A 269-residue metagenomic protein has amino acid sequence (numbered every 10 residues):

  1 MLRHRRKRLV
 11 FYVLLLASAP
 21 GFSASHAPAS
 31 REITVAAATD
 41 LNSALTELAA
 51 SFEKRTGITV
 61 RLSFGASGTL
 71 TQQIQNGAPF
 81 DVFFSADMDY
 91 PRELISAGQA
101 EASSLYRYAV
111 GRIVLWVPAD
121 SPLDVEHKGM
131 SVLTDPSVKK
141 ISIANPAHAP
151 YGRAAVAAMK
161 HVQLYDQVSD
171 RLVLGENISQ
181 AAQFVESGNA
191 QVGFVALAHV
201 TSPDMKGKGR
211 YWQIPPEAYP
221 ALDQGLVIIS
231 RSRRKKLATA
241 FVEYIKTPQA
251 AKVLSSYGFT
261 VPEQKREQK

Functional and structural regions predicted by a protein language model:
M1-Y12: Bacterial N-terminal signal peptides that target proteins for export
R5-R6, G21-S23: N-terminal twin-arginine translocation
V10-G21: Bacterial N-terminal signal peptides
F22-F64, G68, Q72-A78, S85-M88 (+3 more regions): Exported/periplasmic ABC-transporter solute-binding proteins
